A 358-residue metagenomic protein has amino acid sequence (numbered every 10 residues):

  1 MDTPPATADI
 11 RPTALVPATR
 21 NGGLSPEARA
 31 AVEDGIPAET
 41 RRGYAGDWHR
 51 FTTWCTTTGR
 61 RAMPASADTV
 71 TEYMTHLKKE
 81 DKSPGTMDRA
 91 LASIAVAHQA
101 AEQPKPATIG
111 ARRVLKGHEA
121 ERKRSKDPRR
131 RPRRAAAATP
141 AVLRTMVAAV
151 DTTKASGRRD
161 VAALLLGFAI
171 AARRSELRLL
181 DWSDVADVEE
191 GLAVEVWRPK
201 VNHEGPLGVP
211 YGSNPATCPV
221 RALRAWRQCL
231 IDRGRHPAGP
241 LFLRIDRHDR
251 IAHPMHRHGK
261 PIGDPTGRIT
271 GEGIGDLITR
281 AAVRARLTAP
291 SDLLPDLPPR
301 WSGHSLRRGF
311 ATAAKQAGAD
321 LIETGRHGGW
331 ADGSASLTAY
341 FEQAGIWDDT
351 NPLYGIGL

Functional and structural regions predicted by a protein language model:
D2-R20: Acidic, low-complexity proline/glycine-rich segments
P26-E39, H49-P128, A149-T153, L297: N-terminal core-binding DNA-recognition domain of tyrosine recombinases/integrases
A120-T145, N202-R221, R235-G239, D264-I269: DNA breakage-rejoining catalytic core of tyrosine-based enzymes
P140-R174: Basic, Lys/Arg- and aromatic-enriched nucleic-acid-binding interface segment
T153, D264, G271-R326, W330: Short, basic (Lys/Arg/His-rich) helix/loop patches that form interaction surfaces in the mid-to-C-terminal regions
A163, A171, S175-L180, L223 (+1 more regions): Alpha-helix N-cap/helix-start motif at helix boundaries, enriched for small hydrophobics
L179-A238, L243-H248, A252: Conserved tyrosine-mediated DNA breakage-rejoining catalytic core shared by Y-recombinases
G328-G357: Catalytic-site neighborhood detector that most strongly recognizes the C-terminal catalytic loop/helix of tyrosine
